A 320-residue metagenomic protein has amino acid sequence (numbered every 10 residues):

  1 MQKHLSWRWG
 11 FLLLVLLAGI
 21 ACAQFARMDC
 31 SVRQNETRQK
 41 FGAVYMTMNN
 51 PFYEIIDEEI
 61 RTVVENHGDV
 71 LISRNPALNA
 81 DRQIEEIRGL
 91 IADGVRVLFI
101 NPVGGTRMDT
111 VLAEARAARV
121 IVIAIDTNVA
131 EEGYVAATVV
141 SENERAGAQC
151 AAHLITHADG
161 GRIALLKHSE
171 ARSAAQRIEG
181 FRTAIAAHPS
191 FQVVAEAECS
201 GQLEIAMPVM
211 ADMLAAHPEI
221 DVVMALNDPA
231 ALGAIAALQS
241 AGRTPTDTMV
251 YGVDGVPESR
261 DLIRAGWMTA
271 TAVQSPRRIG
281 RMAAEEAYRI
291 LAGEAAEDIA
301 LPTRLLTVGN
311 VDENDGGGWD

Functional and structural regions predicted by a protein language model:
F11-L13, G19-S31, A184-I185, S275-D320: Hinge/cleft segment of the Venus flytrap/periplasmic-binding protein
K40-E59, V63, H67, I72-E85 (+5 more regions): Extracytoplasmic "Venus flytrap"
F41, Y45, I60, Q149-F191 (+3 more regions): An alpha-beta-alpha
F52-D69, A146-C150, S173-F191, I205 (+3 more regions): Short, solvent-exposed amphipathic alpha-helices that sit in or adjacent to ligand/effector-binding or catalytic
S73, A130-H153, L165-H168, E196 (+1 more regions): Short beta-strand elements at the ligand-binding edges of bilobed clamshell
Q83, V139-I163, A175-Q176, L203-M207 (+2 more regions): Hydrophobic alpha-helical segments within soluble ligand-binding/sensing domains
V97-R116, F181, Q192-A195, S200-R260: Hydrophobic alpha-helical
G105-R145, T156, R162, V256-R264 (+1 more regions): Flexible loop/hinge segments that line or gate small-molecule binding clefts
